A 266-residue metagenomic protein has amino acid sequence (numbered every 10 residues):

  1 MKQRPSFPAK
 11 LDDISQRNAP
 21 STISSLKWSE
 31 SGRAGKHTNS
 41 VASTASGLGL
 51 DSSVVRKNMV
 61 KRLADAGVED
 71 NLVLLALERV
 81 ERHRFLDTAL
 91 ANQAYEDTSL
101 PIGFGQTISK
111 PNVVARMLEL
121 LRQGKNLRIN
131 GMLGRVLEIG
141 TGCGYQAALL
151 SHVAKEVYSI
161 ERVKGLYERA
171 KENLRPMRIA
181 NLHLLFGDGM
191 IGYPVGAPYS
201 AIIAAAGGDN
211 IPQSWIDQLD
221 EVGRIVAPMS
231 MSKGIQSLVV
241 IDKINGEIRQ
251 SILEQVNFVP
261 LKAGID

Functional and structural regions predicted by a protein language model:
M1-G134, E168, R175, G246-Q250 (+1 more regions): Class I SAM-dependent transferase core
R122-E247: Conserved nucleotide-cofactor-binding alpha/beta core module
